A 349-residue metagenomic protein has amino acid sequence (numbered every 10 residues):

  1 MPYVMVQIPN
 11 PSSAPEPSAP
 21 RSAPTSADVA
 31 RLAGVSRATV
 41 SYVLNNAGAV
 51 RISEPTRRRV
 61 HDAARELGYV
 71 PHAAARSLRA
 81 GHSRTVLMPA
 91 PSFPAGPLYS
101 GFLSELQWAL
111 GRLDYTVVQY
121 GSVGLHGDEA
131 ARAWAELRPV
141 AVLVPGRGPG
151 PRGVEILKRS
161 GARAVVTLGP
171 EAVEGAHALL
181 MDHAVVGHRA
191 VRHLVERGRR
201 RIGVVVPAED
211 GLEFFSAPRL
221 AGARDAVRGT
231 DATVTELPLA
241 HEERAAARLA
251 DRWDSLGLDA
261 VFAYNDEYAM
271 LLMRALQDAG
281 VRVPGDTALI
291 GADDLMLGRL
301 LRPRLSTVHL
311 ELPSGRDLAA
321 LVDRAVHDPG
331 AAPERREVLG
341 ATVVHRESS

Functional and structural regions predicted by a protein language model:
M1-G81: N-terminal helix-turn-helix DNA-binding module of bacterial transcription factors
M1-P11, R21, G81, T85-R192 (+2 more regions): Alpha-helical recognition/docking segments in bacterial nutrient-uptake and carbohydrate-utilization systems
M5-V6, A247, R252-S349: Flexible loop/turn connectors
V29, V60, V86, L106 (+8 more regions): Hydrophobic structural packing positions in well-ordered secondary structure
T39-Y42, L78-F93, R201-E209: Short beta-strand segments enriched in small/hydrophobic residues
R59, P97-R112, V186-R189, F214-A232 (+2 more regions): Short, solvent-exposed amphipathic alpha-helices that sit in or adjacent to ligand/effector-binding or catalytic
L179-V205, E242-D251, V308-P329: Hydrophobic alpha-helical segments within soluble ligand-binding/sensing domains
A190-T230, E236, R335-S348: An alpha-beta-alpha
